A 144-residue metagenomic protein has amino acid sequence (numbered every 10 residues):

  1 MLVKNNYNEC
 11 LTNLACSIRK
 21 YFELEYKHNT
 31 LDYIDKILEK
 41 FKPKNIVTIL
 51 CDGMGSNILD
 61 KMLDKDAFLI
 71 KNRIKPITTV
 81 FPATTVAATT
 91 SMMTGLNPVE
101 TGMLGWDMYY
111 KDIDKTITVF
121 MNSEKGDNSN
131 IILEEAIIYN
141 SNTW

Functional and structural regions predicted by a protein language model:
M1-K27, K61-I74, T78-W144: His/Asp/Glu-rich, glycine-adjacent segments that coordinate divalent cations and/or stabilize oxyanion chemistry on
L31-P43: A short acidic-Thr-Gly-centered motif at the start of a beta-strand
D32, D52, I74-K75: Short secondary-structure boundary micro-motifs
K44-S56, M92: Beta-strand elements within well-structured catalytic alpha/beta cores of enzymes that handle phosphate/sulfate esters
